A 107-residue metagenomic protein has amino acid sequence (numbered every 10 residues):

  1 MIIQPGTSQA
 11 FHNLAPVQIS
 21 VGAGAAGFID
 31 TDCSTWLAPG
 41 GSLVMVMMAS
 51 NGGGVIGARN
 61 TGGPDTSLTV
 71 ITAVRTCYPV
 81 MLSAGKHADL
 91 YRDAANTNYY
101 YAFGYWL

Functional and structural regions predicted by a protein language model:
M1-P5, T97-L107: Short, structured beta-strand segments at or near domain termini in extracellular proteins/domains
Q9-D65, F103: Beta-rich globular "head" domains
F11, K86-A88, Y105-W106: Residue-level detection of beta-strand scaffold positions
P16-V21, S67-L68, Y78-P79, D89-L90: Beta-strand-rich interaction surfaces with strong enrichment in secreted/lumenal proteins
V44, M81-N98: Noncatalytic modules at the cell exterior or secretory-pathway interfaces, chiefly beta-strand-rich lectin/adhesion
M47-I56, I71, R92-Y99: Extended, low-complexity, turn-rich repeat/linker tracts enriched in Gly/Pro/Ser/Thr and Asp/Glu that occur
D65-S67, R75-C77, T97-N98: A short local loop/turn or secondary-structure capping micro-motif enriched for an aromatic residue
I71-G85: Beta-sandwich interaction modules
